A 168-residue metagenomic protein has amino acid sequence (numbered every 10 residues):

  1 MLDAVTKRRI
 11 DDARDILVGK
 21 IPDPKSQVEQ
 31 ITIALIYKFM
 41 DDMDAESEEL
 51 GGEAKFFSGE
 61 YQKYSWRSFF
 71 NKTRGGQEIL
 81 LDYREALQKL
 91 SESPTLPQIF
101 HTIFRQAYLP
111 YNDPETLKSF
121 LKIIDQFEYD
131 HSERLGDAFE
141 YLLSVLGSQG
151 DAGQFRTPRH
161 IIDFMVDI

Functional and structural regions predicted by a protein language model:
M1-I168: Non-catalytic, mostly N-terminal accessory regions of nucleic-acid modification and defense proteins
